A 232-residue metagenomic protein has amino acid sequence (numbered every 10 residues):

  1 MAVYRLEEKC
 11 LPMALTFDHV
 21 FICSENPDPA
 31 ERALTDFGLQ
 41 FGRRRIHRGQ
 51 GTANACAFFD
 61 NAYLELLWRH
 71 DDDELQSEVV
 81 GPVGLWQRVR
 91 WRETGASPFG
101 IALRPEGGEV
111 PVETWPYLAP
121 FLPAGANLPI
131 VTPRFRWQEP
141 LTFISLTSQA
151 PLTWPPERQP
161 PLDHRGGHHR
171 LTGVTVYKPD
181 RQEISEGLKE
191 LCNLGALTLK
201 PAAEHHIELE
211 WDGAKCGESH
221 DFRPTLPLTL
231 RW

Functional and structural regions predicted by a protein language model:
M1-P12: N-terminal amphipathic/basic-hydrophobic helices that include classical n-h-c signal peptides and signal-anchor
P12-F17, I22-Q40, F59-W232: Glyoxalase I/VOC metalloenzyme domain signal
R44-R48: Short, solvent-exposed loop/turn elements at beta->coil junctions and helix N-caps that rim active or binding pockets
G49-A53, A203-H205: Short acidic/glycine-enriched loop/turn segments that link adjacent beta-strands
N54-F58: Charged, often glycine-rich, active-site loop that binds/positions anionic groups
